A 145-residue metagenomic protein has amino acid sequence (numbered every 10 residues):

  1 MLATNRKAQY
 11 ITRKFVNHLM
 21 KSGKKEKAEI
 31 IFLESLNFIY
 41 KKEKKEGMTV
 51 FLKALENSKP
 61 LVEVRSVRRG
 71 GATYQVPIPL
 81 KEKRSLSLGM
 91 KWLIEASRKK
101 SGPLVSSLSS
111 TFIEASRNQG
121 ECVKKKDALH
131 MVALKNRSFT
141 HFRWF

Functional and structural regions predicted by a protein language model:
M1-S22, E26, L33-F145: Strongly charged
